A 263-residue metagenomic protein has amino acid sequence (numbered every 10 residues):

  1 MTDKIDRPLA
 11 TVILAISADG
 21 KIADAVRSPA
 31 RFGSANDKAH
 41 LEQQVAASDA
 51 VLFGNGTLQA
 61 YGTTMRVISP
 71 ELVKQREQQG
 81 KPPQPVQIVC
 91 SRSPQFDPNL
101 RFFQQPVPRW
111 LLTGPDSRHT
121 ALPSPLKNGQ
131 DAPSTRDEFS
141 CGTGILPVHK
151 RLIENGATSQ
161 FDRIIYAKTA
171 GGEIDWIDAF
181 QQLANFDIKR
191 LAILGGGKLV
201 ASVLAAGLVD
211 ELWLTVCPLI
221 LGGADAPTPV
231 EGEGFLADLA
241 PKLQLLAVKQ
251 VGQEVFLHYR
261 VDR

Functional and structural regions predicted by a protein language model:
M1-A121, P125-G129, D137-F139, I145 (+1 more regions): Enzymes that bind and transform nitrogen-containing heteroaromatic metabolites
